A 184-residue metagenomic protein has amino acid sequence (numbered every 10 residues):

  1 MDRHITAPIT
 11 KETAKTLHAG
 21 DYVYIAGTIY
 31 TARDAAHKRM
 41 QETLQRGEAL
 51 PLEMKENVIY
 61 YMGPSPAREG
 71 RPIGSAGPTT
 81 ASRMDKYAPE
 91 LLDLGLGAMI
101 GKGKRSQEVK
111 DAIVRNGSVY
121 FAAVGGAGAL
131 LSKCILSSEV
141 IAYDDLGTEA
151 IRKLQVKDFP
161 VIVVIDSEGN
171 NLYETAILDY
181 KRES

Functional and structural regions predicted by a protein language model:
M1-I9: Short, structured beta-strand/loop micro-motifs enriched in basic residues and often containing a Trp
K11-T16: Short, surface-exposed secondary-structure edge patches
L17-H18, I73: Short, polar loop/linker segments at the starts of domains and inter-domain junctions
T31-A32, A36-F159: Feature captures the catalytic cores and cofactor-binding loops of soluble hydro-lyases/lyases that act on carboxylate
A88, V164-S184: Active-site/ligand-binding-proximal alpha/beta "capping" segment
